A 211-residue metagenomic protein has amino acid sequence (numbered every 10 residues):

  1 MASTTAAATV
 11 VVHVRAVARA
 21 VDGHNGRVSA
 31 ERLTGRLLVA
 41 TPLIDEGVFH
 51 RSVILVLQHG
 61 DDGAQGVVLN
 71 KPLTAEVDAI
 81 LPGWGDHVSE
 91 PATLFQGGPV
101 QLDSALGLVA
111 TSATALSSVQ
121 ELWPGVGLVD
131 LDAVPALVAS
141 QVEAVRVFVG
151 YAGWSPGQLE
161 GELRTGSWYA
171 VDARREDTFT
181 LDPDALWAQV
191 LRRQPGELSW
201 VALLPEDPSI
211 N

Functional and structural regions predicted by a protein language model:
T9, H13-A20, H24: Short, positively charged and aromatic/hydrophobic N-terminal segments
A20-N211: A short aromatic-anchored loop/beta-hairpin motif
